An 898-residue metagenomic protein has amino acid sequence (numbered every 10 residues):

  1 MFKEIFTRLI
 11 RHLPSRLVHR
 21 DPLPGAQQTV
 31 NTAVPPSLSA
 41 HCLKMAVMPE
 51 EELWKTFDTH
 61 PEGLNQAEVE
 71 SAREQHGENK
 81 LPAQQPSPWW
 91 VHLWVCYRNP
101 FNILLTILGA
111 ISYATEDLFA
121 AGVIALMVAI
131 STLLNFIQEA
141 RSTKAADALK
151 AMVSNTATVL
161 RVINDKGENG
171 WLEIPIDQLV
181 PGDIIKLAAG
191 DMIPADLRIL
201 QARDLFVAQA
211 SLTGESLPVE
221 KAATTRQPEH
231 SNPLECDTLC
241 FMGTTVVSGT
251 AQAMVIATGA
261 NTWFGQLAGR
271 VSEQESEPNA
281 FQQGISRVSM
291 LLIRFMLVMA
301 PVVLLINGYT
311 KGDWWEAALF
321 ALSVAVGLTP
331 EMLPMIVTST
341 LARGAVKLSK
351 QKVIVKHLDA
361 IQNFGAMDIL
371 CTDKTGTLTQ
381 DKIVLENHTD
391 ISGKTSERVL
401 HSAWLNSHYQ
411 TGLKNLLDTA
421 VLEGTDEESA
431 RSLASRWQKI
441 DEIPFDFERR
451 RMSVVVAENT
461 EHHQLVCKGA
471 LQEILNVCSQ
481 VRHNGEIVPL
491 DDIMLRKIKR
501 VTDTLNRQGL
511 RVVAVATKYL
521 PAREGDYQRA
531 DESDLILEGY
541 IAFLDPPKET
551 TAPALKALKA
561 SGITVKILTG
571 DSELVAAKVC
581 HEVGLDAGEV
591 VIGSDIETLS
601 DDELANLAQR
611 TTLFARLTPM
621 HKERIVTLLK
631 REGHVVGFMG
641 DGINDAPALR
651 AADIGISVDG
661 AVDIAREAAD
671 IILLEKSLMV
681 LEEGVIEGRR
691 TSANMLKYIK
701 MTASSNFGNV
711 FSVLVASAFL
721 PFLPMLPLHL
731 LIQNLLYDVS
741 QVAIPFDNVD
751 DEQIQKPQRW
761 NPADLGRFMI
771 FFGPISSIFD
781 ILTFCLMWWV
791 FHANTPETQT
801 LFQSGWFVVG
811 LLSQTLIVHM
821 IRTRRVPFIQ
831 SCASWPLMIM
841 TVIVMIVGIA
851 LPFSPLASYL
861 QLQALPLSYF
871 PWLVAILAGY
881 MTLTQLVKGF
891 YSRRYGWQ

Functional and structural regions predicted by a protein language model:
M1-V180, I185-I193, R198-F206, A210-L217 (+4 more regions): Non-lumenal N-terminal regulatory segments of integral membrane proteins
H60, L239-V247, N363-L537, F543 (+7 more regions): Cytosolic catalytic regions of ATP/NTP-dependent phosphoryl-transfer enzymes
V69, Y97, S142, A157 (+29 more regions): Residue-level signature of catalytic and energy-coupling elements of molecular machines, predominantly ATP/GTP-dependent
E78-A110, T143, H230-L239, R270-V298 (+6 more regions): Soluble-to-membrane junctions at the N-terminal ends of transmembrane alpha-helices in multi-pass ion-transporting
V95-A114, V128, T132, S154-N155 (+10 more regions): Alpha-helical transmembrane segments of multi-pass membrane proteins, especially the membrane-embedded transport
I103-V123, I163-K166, L291-T329, A342 (+6 more regions): Helix-interface capping motifs at the ends of transmembrane segments in multi-pass membrane proteins
T115, V123-S154, R161, E277-T372 (+5 more regions): Hydrophobic alpha-helical transmembrane segments
V303, P334, L341-R343, A587-F638 (+1 more regions): Membrane-embedded transport module
